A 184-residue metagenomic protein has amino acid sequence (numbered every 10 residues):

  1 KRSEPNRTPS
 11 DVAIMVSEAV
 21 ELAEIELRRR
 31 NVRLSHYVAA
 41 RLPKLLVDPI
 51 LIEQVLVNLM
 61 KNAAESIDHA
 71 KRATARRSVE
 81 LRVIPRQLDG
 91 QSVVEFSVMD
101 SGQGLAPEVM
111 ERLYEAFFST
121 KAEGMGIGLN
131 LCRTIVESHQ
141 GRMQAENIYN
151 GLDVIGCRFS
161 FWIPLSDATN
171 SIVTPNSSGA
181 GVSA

Functional and structural regions predicted by a protein language model:
K1-P5, K44-V47, T120: Conserved micro-motifs of the catalytic ATP-binding
T8-V20: A conserved beta-strand-to-alpha-helix junction within the catalytic ATP-binding
R28, R33-P43: Conserved catalytic submotifs in the C-terminal HATPase_c
I52-E53: A residue-level detector for a conserved hydrophobic packing site within the catalytic ATP-binding domain
A64-S92, I148-D153: ATP-lid-like helix-loop hinge signature
L105-F117: Short conserved segment of the HATPase_c
V136-E137: Detector for a conserved hydrophobic position within an alpha-helical segment of the HATPase_c
Q140-N150: Glycine-rich ATP-binding loops of the HATPase_c
